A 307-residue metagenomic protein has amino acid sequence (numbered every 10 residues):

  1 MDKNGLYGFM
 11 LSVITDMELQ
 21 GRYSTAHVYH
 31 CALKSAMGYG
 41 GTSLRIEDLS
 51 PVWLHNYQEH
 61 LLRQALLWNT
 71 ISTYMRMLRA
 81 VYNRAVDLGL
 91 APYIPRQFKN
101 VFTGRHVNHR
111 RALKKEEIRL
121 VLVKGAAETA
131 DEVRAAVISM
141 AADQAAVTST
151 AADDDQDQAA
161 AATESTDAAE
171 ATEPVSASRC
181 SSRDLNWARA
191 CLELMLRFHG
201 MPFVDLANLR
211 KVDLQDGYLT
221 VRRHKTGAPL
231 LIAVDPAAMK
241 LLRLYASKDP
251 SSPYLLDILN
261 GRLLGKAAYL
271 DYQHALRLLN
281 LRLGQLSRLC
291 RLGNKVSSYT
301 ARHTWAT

Functional and structural regions predicted by a protein language model:
D2-A65: Basic/aromatic-enriched alpha-helical hairpins
S35, Q64-Q97, H199-M201: N-terminal DNA-binding recognition helix of tyrosine site-specific recombinases/integrases
L49, N83-R111, L256-D257: Short, charged hinge/linker segments at domain and secondary-structure junctions
L54, L78, L206, S298-T307: Short, basic/aromatic-rich helical patch in the C-terminal catalytic core of site-specific tyrosine
S72, Q97-D157, A161-F203, A207: Basic, Lys/Arg- and aromatic-enriched nucleic-acid-binding interface segment
K99-N100, N208-L244, I258: Conserved tyrosine-mediated DNA breakage-rejoining catalytic core shared by Y-recombinases
D131-R134, E173-S182, N280-T307: Short, basic (Lys/Arg/His-rich) helix/loop patches that form interaction surfaces in the mid-to-C-terminal regions
L241-L281: Major-groove DNA-contacting interfaces characterized by cationic-aromatic clusters
